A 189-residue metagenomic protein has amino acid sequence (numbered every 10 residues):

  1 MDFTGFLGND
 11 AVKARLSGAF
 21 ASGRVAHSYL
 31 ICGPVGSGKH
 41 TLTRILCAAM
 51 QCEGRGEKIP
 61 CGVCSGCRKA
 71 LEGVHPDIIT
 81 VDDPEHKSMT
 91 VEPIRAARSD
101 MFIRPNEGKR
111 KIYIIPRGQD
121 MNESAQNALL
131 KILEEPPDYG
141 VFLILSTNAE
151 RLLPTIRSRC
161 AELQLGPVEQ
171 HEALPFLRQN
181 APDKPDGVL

Functional and structural regions predicted by a protein language model:
D2-S124: Clamp-loader machinery-focused feature within the broader ASCE/P-loop NTPase space
D83-L189: Non-catalytic interfacial helical region
